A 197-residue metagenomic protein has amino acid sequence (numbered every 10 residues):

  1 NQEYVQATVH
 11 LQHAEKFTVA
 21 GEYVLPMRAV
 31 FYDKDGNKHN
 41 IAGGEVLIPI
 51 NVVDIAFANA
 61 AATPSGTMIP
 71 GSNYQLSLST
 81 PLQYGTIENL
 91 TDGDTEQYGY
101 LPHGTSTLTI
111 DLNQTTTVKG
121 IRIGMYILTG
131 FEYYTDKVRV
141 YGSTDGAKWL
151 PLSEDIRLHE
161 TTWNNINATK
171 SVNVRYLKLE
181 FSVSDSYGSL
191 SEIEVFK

Functional and structural regions predicted by a protein language model:
Q2-H10, T162: Aromatic sugar-binding surface patches on proteins that engage polysaccharides or sugar-phosphate polymers
Y4, A20-V24, V172-V174: Extracellular Ig-like/FN3 beta-sandwich strand-entry sites
Q12-A20: Short, surface-exposed loop/turn segments at beta-strand-coil junctions that are enriched for proline with nearby
K34-E45: Beta-sandwich strand segments
I48-D54, V195-K197: Interdomain boundary/hinge segments at the C-termini of tandem beta-sandwich modules
N51-N113, Y126-Y133: Disordered, acidic Ser/Thr/Pro-rich linker "stalks" and the adjacent N-terminal cap of the next globular domain
H103-T105, G130-K197: Trp- and acidic/polar-enriched beta-sheet ligand-binding modules for extracellular glycan and matrix recognition
T116-G130, L179: A short beta-strand element within beta-rich, extracytoplasmic domains of secreted/secretory-pathway proteins
